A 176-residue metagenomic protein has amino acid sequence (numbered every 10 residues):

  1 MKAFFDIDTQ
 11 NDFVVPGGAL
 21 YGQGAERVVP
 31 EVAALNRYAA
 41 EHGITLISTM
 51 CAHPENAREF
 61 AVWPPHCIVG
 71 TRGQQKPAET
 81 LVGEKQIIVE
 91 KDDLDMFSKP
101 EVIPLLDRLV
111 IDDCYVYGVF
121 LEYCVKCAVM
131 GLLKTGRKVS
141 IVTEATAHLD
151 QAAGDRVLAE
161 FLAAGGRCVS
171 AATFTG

Functional and structural regions predicted by a protein language model:
M1-E90, R108, K138, D155-T175: Active-site acidic carboxylates
Q10, A52-H53, L94, F120 (+1 more regions): Catalytic metal-binding/acid-base residues of hydrolase active sites
Y21-A25, Y117-E122: Short, glycine-rich nucleotide/cofactor-binding loops
A34-Y38, Y123-G136: Histidine-anchored nucleotide/phosphate-binding helix
R58-F60, K99-E101, C127-A128, A152-A153: Short, well-ordered secondary-structure micro-motifs
K91-L109: Alpha-helical scaffold elements lining the catalytic groove of polysaccharide deacetylases
Y115-G118, K138-Q151: A short glycine-rich beta-strand->turn/loop micro-motif centered on a GG-aromatic cluster
